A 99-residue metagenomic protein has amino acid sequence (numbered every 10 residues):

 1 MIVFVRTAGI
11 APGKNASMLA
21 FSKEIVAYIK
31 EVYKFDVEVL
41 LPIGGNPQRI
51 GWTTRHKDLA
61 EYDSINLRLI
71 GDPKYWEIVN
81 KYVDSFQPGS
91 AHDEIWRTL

Functional and structural regions predicted by a protein language model:
M1-R6, M18, I50-T53: Short, structured motif recognition centered on aromatic/hydrophobic residues
A8-G9, I70: Aromatic-residue detector
G9-A11, R55-K57, W96: Solvent-exposed residues in well-ordered beta-strands and their adjoining turns, especially edge/terminal strands
G9-A20: Short, surface-exposed ligand-recognition loops at beta-strand->loop->(often short) alpha-helix junctions that present
A11, V37-E38, I50-T53: Short hydrophobic/aromatic-rich motifs at helix boundaries and adjacent loops
A20-E38, I43, R55-H92: An amphipathic, aromatic/His-enriched active-site/gating alpha helix that lines ligand/cofactor pockets
G45-Q48: Short acidic/glycine-enriched loop/turn segments that link adjacent beta-strands
A91-L99: Short, low-order "capping/linker" segments at domain edges
